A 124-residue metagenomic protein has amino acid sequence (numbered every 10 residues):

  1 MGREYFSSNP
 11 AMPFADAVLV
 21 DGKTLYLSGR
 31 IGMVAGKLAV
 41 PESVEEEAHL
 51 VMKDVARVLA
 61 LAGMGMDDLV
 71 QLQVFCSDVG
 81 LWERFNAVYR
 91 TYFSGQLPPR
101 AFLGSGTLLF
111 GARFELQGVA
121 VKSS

Functional and structural regions predicted by a protein language model:
M1-K53, R57-V70, F75-S124: N-terminal presequence-like segments and the immediate start of the first folded domain
